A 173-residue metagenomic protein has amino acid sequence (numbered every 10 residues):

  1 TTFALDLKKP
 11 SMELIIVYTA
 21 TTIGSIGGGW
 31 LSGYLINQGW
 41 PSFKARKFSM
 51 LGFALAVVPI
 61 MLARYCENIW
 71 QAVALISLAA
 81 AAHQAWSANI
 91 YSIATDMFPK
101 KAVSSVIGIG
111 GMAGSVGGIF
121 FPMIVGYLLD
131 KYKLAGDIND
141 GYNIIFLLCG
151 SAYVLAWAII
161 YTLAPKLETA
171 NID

Functional and structural regions predicted by a protein language model:
T1, L31-I36, I124-G136: Interfacial helix-cap and linker-helix signal at transmembrane-aqueous boundaries of multi-pass secondary transporters
L7-S11, K100-G110: Loop-to-transmembrane helix entry/capping segments in MFS-fold secondary transporters and related SLC/MFSD carriers
P10-I36, F120: Transmembrane alpha-helices of Major Facilitator/SLC transporters
I15-T19, S77, A81, G108-V116: Transmembrane alpha-helical cores of Major Facilitator Superfamily
I36-Q38, A94-V103: Paired intracellular helix-loop junctions of major facilitator superfamily
F43-F48, Y127-S151: A membrane-interface helix-boundary motif in multi-pass transporters
F43-I90: C-terminal transmembrane helical hairpin of 12-TM major facilitator-type secondary transporters
V58-C66, L147-D173: Multi-pass alpha-helical transporter architecture, strongest for 12-TM Major Facilitator/SLC carriers used
